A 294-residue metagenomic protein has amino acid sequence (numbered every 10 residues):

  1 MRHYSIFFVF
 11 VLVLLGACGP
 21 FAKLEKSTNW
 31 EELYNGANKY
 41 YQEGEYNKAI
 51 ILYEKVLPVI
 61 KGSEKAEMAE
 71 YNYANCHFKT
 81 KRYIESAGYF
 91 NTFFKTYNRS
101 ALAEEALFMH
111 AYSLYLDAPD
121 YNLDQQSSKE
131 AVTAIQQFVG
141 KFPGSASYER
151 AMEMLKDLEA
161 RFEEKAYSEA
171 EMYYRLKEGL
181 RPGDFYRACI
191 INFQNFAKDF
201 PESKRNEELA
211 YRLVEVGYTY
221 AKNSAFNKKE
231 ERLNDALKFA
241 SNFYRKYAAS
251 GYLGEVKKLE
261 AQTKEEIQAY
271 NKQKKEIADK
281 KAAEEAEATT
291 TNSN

Functional and structural regions predicted by a protein language model:
R2, I6, L14-N294: Acidic, polar-rich low-complexity tracts and alpha-helical solenoid repeat scaffolds
